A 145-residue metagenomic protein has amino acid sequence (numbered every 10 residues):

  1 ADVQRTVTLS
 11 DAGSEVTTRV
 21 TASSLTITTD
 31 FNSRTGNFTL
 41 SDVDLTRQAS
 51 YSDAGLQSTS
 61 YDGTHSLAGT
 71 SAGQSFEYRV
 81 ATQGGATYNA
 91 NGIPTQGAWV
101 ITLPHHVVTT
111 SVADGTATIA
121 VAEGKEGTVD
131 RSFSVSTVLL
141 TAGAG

Functional and structural regions predicted by a protein language model:
A1-G145: Low-complexity, intrinsically disordered segments exposed to solvent
